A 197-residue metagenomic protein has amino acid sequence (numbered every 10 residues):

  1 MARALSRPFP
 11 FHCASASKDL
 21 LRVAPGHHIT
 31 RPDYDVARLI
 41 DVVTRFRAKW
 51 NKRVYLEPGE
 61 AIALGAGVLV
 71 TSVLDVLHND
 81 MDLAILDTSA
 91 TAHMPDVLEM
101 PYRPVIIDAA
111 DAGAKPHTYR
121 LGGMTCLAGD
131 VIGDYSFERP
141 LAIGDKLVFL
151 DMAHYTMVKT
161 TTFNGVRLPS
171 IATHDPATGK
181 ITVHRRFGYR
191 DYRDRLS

Functional and structural regions predicted by a protein language model:
M1-L77, N164: Active-site loop/helix belt of alpha/beta enzymes
V42, R53-S197: Charged (often Lys/Glu-rich) extended helix/loop segments that serve as interaction or gating elements
